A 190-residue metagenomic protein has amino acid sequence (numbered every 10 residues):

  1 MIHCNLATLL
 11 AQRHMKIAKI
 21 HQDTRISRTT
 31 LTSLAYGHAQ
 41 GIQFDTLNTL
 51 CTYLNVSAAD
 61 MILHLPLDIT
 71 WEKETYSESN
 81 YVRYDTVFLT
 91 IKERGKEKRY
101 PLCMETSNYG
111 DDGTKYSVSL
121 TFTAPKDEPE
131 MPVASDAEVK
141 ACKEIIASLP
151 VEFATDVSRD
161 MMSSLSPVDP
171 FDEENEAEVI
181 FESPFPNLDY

Functional and structural regions predicted by a protein language model:
M1-M15: A short, Lys/Arg-rich alpha-helix, primarily the initiator
A7, A18, N48: Residues within the helices of the helix-turn-helix
L10, H21, C51: The alpha-helix within a helix-turn-helix
A18, T29, A59: Key DNA-contact positions within bacterial/archaeal DNA-binding proteins
R25-I42: Recognition helix of helix-turn-helix/homeodomain-like DNA-binding domains that insert into the DNA major groove
H38-T52: Short, basic-rich loop-to-helix N-cap that marks the start of a DNA-contacting helix
T52, V56-S164: Charged, helix-prone or intrinsically disordered regulatory segments positioned adjacent to compact structured domains
